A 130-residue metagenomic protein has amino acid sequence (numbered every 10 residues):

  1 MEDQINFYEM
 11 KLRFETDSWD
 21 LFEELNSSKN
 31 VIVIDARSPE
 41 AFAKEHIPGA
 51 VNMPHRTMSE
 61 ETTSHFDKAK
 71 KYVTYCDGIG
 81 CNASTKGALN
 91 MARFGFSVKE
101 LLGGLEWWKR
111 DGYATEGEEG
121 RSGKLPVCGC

Functional and structural regions predicted by a protein language model:
M1-K44, G117-C130: Flexible, polar/low-complexity N-terminal or interdomain linker segments that lie immediately upstream of folded
V33, A50-N52, V98-E100: Conserved beta-strand scaffold positions in the cores of enzyme catalytic domains, especially in NTP/NDP-utilizing
H46-P48, F94: Short, structured coil segments at secondary-structure junctions
V51, K68-A69, T115-E119: Short, hinge-like loop/turn segments at secondary-structure boundaries
M53-E60: Glycine-rich, highly charged phosphate/nucleotide-binding loops
M58, W107-W108, K124-L125: Short secondary-structure capping/turn micro-motifs that flank functional sites
E61, R110-D111, V127-C128: Short Asp/Glu-rich motifs
T63-K109: Catalytic cysteine-centered active loop of the rhodanese-like fold, especially the PTP/DSP P-loop
